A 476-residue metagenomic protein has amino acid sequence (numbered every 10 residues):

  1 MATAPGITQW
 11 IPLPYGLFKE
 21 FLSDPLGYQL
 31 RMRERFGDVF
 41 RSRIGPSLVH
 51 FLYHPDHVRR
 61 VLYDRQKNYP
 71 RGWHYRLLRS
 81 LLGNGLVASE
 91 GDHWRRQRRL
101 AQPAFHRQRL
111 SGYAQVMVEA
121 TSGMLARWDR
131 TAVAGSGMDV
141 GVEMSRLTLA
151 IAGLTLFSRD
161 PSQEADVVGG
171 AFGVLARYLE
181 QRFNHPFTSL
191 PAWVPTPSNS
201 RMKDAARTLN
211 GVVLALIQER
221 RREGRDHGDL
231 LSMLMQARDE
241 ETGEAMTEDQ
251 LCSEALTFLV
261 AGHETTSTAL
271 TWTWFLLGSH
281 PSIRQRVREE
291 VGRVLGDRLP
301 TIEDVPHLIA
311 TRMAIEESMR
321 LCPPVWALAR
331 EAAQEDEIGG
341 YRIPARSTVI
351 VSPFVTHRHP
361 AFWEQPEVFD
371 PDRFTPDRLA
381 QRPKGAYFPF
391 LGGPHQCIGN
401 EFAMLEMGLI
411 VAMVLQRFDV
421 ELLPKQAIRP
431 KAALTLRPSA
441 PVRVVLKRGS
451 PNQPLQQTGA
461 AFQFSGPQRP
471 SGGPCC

Functional and structural regions predicted by a protein language model:
M1-G6, P70-R76, S89, H93 (+2 more regions): Cytochrome P450 heme-thiolate monooxygenase catalytic core
M1-R96, Q115-G123, L147, R159-Q163 (+8 more regions): N-terminal membrane-proximal hinge/A-helix region immediately C-terminal to the signal-anchor transmembrane segment
Y15-G37, G211, A215, R298-G339: Conserved cytochrome P450 K-helix E-x-x-R motif and the immediately C-terminal K′/meander segment
R33-E34, T121-L125, V142, G173-L175 (+3 more regions): Cytochrome P450 proximal C-terminal region
R107-L110, E223-R225, I302-I309, C397-G399: Conserved, non-catalytic sequence blocks in retroelement Pol enzymes and Pol-derived host proteins
G224, V351-L379: Conserved cytochrome P450 K-helix/beta-meander segment immediately N-terminal to the heme-binding cysteine loop
T265-R284, R288-E290, E401-F418: Cytochrome P450 catalytic-core helices
